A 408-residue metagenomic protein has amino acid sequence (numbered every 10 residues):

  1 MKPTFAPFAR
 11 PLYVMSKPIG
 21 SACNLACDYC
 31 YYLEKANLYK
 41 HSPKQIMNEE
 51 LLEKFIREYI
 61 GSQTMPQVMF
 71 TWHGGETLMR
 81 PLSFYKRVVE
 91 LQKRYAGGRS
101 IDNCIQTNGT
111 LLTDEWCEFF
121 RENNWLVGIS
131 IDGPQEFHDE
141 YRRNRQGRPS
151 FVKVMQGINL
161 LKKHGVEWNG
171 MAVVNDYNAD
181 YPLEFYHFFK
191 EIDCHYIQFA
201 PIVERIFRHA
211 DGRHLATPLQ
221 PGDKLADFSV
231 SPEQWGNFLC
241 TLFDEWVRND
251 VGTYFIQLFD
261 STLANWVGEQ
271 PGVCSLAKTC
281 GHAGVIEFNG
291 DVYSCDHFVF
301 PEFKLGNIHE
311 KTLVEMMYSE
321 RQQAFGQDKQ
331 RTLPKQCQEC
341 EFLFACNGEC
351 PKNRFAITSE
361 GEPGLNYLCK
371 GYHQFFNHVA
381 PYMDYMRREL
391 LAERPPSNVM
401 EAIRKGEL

Functional and structural regions predicted by a protein language model:
M1-E118, E122-N123: Conserved alpha-helical substructure of the radical SAM core
C23, C27-C30, C274, C280 (+5 more regions): Disulfide-bonded cysteines in secreted/extracellular proteins and peptides
D28, Y32, D132, D211-P218: Short, flexible, mixed-charge acidic loops at enzyme active sites
R57, G61, M79-Q198, R205-F207: Conserved AdoMet/S-adenosylmethionine-binding subsite of the radical SAM
N144-V152, N159, K163-S275, T279 (+2 more regions): Radical SAM enzyme [4Fe-4S]-AdoMet core and its adjacent flexible, acidic and glycine-rich loops/tails across
F288: A cytosolic small-molecule/anion-sensing beta-strand core signal
V299-L408: Flexible mid-to-C-terminal extensions adjoining Fe-S/redox cofactors in radical SAM and related proteins
